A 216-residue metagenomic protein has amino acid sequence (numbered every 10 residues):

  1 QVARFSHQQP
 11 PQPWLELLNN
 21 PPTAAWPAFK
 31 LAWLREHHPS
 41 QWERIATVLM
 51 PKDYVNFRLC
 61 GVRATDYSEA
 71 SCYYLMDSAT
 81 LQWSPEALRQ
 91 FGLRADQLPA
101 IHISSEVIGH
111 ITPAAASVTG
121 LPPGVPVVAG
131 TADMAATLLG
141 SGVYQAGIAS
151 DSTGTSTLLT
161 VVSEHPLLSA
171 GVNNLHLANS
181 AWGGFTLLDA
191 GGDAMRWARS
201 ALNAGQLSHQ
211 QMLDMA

Functional and structural regions predicted by a protein language model:
A3-N19, A24-A64, Y74-P85, R89-G92 (+1 more regions): Active-site core segments that coordinate phosphate-bearing ligands/cofactors across diverse enzyme families
D66-A70: Nucleotide/phosphate-binding loop and acidic/charged catalytic motifs in nucleotide-binding or -utilizing enzymes
D77-T80, S104-I108: Short beta-strand to alpha-helix junction loop
D96-H102, P126-V128: General small-molecule cofactor/ligand-binding pocket signal
P99-V107, M212-A216: Short linear loop/turn motifs
